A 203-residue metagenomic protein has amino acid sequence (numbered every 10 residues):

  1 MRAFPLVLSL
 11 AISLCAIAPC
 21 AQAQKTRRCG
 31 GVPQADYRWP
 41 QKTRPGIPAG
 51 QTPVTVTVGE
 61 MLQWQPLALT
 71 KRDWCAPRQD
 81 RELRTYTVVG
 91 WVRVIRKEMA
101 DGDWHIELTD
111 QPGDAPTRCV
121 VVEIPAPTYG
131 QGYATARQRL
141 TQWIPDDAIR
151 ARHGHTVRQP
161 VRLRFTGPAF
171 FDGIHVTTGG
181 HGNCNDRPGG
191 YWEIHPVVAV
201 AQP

Functional and structural regions predicted by a protein language model:
M1-F4: Positively charged n-region of N-terminal signal peptides that target proteins for export
V7-A16: Bacterial N-terminal signal peptides
I17-A23: Sec/Tat signal peptide C-region and signal peptidase I cleavage site
Q24-P203: OB-fold and OB-like single-stranded nucleic-acid-recognition modules and their adjacent interaction interfaces
